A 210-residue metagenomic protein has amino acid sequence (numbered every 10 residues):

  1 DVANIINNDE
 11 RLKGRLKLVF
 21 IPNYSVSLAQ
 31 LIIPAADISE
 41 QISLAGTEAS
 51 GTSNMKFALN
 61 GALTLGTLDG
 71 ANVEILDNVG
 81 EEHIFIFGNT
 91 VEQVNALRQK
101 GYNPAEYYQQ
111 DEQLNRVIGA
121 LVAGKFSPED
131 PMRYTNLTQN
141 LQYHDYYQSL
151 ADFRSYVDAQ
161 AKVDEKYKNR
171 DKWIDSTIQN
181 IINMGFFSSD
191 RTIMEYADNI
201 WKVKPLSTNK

Functional and structural regions predicted by a protein language model:
D1-V26: Nucleotide-activated donor-binding/catalytic signature segment of Leloir-type glycosyltransferases, i.e., the conserved
G14-R15, S39-Q41: Short, basic, glycine/proline-bearing loop/turn elements
N23-S27, G46-A49: Short acidic loop-to-helix transition motifs that present clustered carboxylates
Q30: An anionic, turn-rich surface loop/hairpin at beta-sheet edges that serves as a generic interaction/coordination patch
I33-A36, I42-T177, I181-F186, R191 (+1 more regions): Catalytic binding pocket for nucleotide-activated donors in carbohydrate/polymer assembly enzymes
